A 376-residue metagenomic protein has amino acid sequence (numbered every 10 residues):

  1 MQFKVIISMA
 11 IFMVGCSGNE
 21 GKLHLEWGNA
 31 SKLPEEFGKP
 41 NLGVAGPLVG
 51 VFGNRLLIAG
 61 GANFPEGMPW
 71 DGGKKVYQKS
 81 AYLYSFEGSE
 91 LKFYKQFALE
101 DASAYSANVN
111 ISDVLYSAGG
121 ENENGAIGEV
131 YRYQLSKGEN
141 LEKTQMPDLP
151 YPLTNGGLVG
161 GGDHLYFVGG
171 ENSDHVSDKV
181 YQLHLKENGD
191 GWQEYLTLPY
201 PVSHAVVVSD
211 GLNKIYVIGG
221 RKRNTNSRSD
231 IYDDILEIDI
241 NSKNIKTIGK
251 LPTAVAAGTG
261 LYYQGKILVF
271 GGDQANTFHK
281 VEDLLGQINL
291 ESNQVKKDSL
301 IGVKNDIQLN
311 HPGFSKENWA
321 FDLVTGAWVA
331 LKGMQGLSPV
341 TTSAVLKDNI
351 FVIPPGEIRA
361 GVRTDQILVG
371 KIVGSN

Functional and structural regions predicted by a protein language model:
M1-S8: Sec-dependent signal peptide recognition, specifically the positively charged N-region followed immediately by
V14-G15: C-terminal motif of bacterial Sec signal peptides marking the signal peptidase cleavage site
N19-N376: Kelch-like beta-propeller repeat domains
